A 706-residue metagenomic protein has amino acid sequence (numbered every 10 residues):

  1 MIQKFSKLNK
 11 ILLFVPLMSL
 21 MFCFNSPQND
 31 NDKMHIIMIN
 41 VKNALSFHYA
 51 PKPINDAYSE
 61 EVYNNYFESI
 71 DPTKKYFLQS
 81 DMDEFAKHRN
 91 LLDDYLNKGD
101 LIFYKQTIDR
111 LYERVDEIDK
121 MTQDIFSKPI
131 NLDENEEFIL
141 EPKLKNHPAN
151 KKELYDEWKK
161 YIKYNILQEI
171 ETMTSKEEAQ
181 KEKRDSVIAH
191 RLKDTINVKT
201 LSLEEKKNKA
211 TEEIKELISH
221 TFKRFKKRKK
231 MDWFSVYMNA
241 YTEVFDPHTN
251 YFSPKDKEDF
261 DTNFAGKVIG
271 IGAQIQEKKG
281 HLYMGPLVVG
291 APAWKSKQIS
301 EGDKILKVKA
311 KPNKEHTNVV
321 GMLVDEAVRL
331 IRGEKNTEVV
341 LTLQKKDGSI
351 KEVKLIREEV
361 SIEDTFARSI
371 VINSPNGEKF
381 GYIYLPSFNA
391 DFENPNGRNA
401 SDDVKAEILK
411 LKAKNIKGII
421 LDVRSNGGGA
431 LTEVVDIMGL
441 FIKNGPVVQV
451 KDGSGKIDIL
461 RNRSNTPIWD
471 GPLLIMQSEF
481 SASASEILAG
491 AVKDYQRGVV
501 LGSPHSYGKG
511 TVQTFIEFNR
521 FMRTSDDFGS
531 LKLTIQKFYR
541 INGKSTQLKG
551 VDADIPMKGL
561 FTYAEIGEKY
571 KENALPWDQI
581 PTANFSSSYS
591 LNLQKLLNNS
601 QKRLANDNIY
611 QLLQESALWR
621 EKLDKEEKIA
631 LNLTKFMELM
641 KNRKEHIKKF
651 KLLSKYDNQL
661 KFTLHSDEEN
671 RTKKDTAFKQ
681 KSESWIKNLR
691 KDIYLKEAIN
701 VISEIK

Functional and structural regions predicted by a protein language model:
I2-L12: Bacterial N-terminal signal peptides that target proteins for export
N9-K10, P16-D32: Bacterial Sec-dependent signal peptides at the C-terminal "C-region" and cleavage site
F24-N29, L45-N55, S59, K223-K230 (+8 more regions): Cleft-lining beta-strand/loop regions that shape enzyme active-site pockets
I37-Y49, K87-L91, E216-H220, P386-N389 (+1 more regions): Acidic/histidine-rich, surface-exposed loop or edge segments in extracytoplasmic proteins
I54-E60, F67-P142, F222-E277, E338-V340 (+3 more regions): Extended, small/polar residue-biased N-terminal targeting/export presequences and adjacent propeptide/linker tracts
E68-S69, Y104, D109-K120, I130-S175 (+2 more regions): PDZ/PDZ-like domain segments forming the peptide/carboxylate-binding groove, activating on the N-terminal beta-strands
I125, L140, L144, D156 (+6 more regions): Conserved functional hotspot residues or short segments at active or partner-binding sites across diverse domains
A484, Q496, L501-I566: Polar, glycine-rich mid-to-C-terminal structural blocks that act as macromolecule-binding/assembly scaffolds
